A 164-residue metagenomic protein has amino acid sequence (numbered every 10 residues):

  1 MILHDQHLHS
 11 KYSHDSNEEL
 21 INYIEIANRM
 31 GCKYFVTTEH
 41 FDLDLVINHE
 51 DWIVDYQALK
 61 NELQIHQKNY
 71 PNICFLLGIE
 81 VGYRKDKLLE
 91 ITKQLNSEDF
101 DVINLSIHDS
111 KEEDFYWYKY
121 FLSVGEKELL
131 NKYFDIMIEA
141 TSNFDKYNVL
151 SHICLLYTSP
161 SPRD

Functional and structural regions predicted by a protein language model:
M1-N131, D135: A metal-dependent hydrolase metal-coordination microenvironment
M137-T141: An active-site-proximal structural segment forming one wall of the substrate-binding cleft that immediately precedes
N143-S151: Short, structured loop/turn "capping" segments at alpha-beta junctions
I153-L155: Active-site rim beta-loop-alpha module in soluble metabolic enzymes
Y157-D164: Conserved small/polar residues in nucleotide/adenosyl-binding loops
